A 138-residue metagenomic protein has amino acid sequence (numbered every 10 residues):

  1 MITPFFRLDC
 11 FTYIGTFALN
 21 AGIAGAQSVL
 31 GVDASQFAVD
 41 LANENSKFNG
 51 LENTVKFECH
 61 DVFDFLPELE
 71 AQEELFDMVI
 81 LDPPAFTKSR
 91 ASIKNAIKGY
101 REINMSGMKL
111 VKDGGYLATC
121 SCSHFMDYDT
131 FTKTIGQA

Functional and structural regions predicted by a protein language model:
P4-Y13: Conserved class I S-adenosyl-L-methionine
I14-Q27: Conserved SAM-binding loop of SAM-dependent methyltransferases across substrates and taxa, primarily the Class I
A21, A42, G107: Class I S-adenosylmethionine-dependent transferase superfamily signal
S28-D33: Conserved SAM-binding motif I beta-strand of class I
F37-I80: S-adenosyl-L-methionine
D77-S106: Mobile active-site "lid"/loop adjacent to the S-adenosyl-L-methionine
E102-A138: C-terminal substrate-binding/active-site "lid" region of AdoMet-derived donor-dependent transferases
